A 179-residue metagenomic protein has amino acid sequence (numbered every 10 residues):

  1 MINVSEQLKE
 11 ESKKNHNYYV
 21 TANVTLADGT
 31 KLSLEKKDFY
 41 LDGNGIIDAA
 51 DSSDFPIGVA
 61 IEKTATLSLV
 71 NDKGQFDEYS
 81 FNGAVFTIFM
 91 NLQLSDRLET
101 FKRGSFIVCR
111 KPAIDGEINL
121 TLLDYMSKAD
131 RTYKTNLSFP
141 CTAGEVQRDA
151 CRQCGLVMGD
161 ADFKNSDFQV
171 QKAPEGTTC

Functional and structural regions predicted by a protein language model:
M1-S138, A173: Assembly/oligomerization scaffold segments
K128-Q147, A161-C179: Short acidic/polar beta-strand-loop edge motifs in secreted extracellular and Gram-negative envelope-associated
R148-G159: A structural motif
